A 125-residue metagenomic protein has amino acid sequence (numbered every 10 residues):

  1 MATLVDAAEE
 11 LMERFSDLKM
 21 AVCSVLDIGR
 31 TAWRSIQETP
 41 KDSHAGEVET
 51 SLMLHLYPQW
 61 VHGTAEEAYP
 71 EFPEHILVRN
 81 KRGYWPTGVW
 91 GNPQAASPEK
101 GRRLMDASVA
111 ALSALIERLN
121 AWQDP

Functional and structural regions predicted by a protein language model:
M1-P125: Extended, histidine- and acidic-residue-enriched regions that form the cofactor-binding/catalytic faces
